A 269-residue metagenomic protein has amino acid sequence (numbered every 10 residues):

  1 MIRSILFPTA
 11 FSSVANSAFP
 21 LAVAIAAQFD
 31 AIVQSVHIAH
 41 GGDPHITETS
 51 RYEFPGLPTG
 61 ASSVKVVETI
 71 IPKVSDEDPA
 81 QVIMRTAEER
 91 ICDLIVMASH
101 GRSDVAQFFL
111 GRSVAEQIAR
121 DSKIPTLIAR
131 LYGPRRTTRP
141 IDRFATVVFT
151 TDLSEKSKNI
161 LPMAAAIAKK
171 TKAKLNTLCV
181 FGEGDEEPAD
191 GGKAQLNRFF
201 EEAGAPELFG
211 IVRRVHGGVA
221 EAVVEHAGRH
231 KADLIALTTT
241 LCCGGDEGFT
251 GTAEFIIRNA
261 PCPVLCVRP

Functional and structural regions predicted by a protein language model:
M1-Y52, G60-S63, D142-G191, N197-V212 (+4 more regions): Small/aliphatic-rich secondary-structure junction motif
A15, D76, F108, S157 (+2 more regions): A conditional alpha-helix N-cap/helix-loop micro-motif detector
A18, P79-A80, G111, I160 (+2 more regions): Amphipathic coiled-coil/heptad-repeat helices and related helical stalk/stem segments that mediate oligomerization
G42-P44, V74, R135-R136, E183-P188 (+1 more regions): Short, small-residue-enriched loops and turns at beta-alpha junctions that line or gate enzyme active sites
I70-V82, R214-A222: Charged docking surfaces used in two-component/phosphorelay signaling
M84-R136, E225-P269: Gly/Ser-rich helix-loop-strand patches that form or flank binding pockets for ribonucleotide-derived cofactors
G133-A145: Intrinsically disordered, low-complexity Ser/Thr-rich linker and spacer segments in cell-wall-related proteins
